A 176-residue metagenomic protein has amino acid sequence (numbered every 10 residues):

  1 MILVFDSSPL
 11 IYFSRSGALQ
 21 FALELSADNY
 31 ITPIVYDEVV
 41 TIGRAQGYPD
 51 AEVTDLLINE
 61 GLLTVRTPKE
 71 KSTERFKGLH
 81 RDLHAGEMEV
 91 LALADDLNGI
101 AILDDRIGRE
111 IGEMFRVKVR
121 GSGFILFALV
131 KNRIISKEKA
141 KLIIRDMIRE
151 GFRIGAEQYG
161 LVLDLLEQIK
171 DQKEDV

Functional and structural regions predicted by a protein language model:
M1-G99, R106, M114-V117, L142 (+1 more regions): Active-site-proximal, substrate-binding regions of enzyme catalytic domains and RNA-binding/basic surfaces
A18, N98-I102, V130-K137: Short helix-capping/linker segments at secondary-structure and domain boundaries
D37, R109, F127: Positions that flank functional sites
D104-R106, E110-I111, G121: Long, charge-patterned amphipathic alpha-helical coiled-coil/hairpin "stalk" segments used as oligomerization
V117, G121-K170: Hydrophobic alpha-helical interaction segments
